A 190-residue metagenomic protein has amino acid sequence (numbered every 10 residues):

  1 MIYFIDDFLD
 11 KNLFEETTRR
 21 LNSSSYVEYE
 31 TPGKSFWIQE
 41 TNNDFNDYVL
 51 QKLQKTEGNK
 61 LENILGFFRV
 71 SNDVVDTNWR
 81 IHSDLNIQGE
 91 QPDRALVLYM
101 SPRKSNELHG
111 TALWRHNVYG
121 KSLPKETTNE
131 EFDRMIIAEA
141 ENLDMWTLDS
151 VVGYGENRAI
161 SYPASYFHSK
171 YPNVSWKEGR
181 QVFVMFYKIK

Functional and structural regions predicted by a protein language model:
M1-I81, G110, N117: Non-heme Fe(II)/2-oxoglutarate
V74-K190: Catalytic core of non-heme Fe(II) oxygenases with the double-stranded beta-helix
